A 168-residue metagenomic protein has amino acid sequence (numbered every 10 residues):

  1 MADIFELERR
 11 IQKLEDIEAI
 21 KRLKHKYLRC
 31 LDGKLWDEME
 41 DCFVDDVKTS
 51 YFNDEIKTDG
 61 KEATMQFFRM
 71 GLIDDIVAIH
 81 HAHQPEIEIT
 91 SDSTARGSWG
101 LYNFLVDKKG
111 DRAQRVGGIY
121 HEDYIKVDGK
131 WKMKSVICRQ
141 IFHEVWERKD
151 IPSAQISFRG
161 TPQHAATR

Functional and structural regions predicted by a protein language model:
M1-R29, G33, D37, D41: Short, low-complexity N-terminal intrinsically disordered segments enriched in polar/charged residues
A2-E8, L72-R168: A beta-strand edge to alpha-helix "cap/lid" segment located at domain peripheries
E15, I56-D59, R112: A structural signal for alpha-helical segments
R29, D54, G110, Q114: Short, charged/polar micro-motifs that form catalytic or ligand-binding hotspots
W36-Y102: A solvent-exposed, acidic/Ser-Thr-rich amphipathic alpha-helical stretch
